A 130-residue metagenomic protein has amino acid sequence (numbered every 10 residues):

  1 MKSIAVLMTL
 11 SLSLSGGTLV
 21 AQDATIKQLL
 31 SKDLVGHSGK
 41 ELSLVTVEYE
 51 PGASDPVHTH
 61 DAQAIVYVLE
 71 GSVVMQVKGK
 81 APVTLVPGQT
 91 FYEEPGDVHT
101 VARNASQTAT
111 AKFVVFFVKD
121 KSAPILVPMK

Functional and structural regions predicted by a protein language model:
K2-S43, Q76, F91-Y92, T100 (+2 more regions): A short, N-terminal "cap"/entry segment at the start of jelly-roll beta-barrel domains of the cupin/DSBH fold
K40, G52-Y67: A short beta-loop-beta micro-motif enriched in histidine and acidic residues
S43-V45, D61, G71, D97 (+1 more regions): Envelope-exposed proteins and targeting segments
L44-T46, I65, T90-Y92, V115: Conserved hydrophobic/aromatic beta-strand scaffold that supports enzyme active sites
Y49, G79-G96: Short acidic-glycine-tyrosine-enriched beta hairpin
S54-P56, V74, F91, P95-N104: Histidine-centered metal-chelating micro-motifs
H60-G79, Q89: Glycine- and acidic-residue-biased ligand/ion/polar-headgroup-sensing regions
P82, D97-S122: Ligand-binding loop in jelly-roll beta-barrel domains
